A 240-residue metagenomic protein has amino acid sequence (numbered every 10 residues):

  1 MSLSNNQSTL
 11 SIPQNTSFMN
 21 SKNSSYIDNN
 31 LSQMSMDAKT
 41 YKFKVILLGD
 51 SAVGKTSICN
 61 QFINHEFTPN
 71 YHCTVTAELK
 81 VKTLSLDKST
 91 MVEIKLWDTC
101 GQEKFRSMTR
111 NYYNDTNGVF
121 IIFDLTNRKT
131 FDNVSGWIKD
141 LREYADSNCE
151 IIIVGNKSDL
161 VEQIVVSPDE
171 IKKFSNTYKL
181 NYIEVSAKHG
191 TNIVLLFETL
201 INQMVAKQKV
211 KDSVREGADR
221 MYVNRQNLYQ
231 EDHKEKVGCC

Functional and structural regions predicted by a protein language model:
M1-A52, T56, L86-M91, S147-C240: Conserved P-loop small GTPase signature centered on TRAFAC-class small GTPases
C59-N60: Post-Walker A alpha-helix
N64-M91: Switch I (effector-binding) loop of TRAFAC-class P-loop GTPase G-domains
M91-R106: Switch II (G3) loop of P-loop NTPases
L96-W97, F120-D124, I152-N156, E184: Conserved beta-strand segments of the P-loop GTPase G domain that flank and frequently precede/overlap
N114-D115, T177: Alpha-helix C-terminal capping/helix-to-coil transition sites in glycosyltransferase folds
T116-S135, A145-N148, S158-V165: Conserved Switch II/interswitch segment of TRAFAC-class P-loop GTPases
W137-D140, E170-I171: A general structural detector for well-ordered alpha-helical segments in enzyme core domains, enriched
